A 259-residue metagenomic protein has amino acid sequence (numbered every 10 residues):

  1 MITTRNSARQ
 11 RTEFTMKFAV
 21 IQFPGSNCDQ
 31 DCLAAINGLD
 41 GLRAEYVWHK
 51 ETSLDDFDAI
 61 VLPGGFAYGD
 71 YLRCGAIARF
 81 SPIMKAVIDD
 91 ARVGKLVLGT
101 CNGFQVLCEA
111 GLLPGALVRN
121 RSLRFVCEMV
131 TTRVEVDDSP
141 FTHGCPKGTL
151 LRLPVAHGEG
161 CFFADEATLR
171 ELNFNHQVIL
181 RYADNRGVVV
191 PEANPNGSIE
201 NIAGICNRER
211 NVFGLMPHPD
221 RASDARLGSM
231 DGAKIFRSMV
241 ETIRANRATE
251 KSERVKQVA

Functional and structural regions predicted by a protein language model:
M1-T100, C108-P114, N120-V126, R133 (+2 more regions): N-terminal beta1-alpha1 cap of cysteine-dependent amidohydrolase-like domains
K17, I88-R92, L117-A259: Amide-donor transfer/coupling interface in amidating biosynthetic enzymes
G65, N102-G103, G158, P219: Conformational gate/switch positions in structured elements
A67-Y68, F104-V106, C161-F162, R186: Glycine-rich nucleotide phosphate-binding loop and flanking beta-alpha elements of Rossmann-like dinucleotide-binding
G103-F104, D138: Short, flexible active-site-adjacent loop segments at beta-strand->alpha-helix junctions, enriched in small/polar
